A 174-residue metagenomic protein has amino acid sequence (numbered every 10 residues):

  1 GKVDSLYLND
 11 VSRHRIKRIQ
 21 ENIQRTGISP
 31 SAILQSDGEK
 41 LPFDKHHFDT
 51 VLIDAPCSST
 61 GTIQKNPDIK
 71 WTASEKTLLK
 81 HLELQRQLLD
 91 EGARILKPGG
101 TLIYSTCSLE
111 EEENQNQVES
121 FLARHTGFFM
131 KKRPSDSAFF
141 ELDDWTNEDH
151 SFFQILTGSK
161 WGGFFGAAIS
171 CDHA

Functional and structural regions predicted by a protein language model:
G1-A174: S-adenosylmethionine
